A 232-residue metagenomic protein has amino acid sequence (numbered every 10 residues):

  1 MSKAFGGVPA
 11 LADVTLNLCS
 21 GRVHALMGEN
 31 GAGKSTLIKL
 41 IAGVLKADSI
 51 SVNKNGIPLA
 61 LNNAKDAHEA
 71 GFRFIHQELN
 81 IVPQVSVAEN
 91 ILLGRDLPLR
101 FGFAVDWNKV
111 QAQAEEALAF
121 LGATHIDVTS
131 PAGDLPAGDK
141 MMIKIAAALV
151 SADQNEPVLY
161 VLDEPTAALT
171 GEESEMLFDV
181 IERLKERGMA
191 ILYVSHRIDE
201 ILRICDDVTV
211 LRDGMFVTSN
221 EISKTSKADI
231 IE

Functional and structural regions predicted by a protein language model:
M1-E232: Glycine-rich phosphate-binding loops of nucleotide-dependent enzymes
